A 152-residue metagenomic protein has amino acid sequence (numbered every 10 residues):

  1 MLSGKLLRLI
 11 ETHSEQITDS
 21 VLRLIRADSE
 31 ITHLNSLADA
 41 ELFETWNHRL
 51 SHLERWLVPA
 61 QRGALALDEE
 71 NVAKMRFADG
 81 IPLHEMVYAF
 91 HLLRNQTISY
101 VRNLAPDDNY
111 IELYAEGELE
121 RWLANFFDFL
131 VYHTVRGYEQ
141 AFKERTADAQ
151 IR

Functional and structural regions predicted by a protein language model:
M1-H84: N-terminal low-complexity or simple alpha-helical regulatory segments that function as activation/interaction modules
L6, L65-R152: Long, amphipathic alpha-helical coupling/dimerization segments that relay conformational signals between
